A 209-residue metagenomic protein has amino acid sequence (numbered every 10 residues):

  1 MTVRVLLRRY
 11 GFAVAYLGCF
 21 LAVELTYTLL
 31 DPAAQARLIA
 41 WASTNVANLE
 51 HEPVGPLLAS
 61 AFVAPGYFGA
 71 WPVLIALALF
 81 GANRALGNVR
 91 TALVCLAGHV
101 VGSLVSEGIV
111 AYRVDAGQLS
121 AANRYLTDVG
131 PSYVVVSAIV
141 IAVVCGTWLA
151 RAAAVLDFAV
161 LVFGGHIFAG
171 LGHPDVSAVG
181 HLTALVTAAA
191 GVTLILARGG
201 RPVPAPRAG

Functional and structural regions predicted by a protein language model:
M1-A40: N-terminal signal-anchor transmembrane alpha helix
F20-T26, H99-G108, D157-L171: Aromatic-anchored segments of alpha-helical transmembrane domains
T28-G81, N88: N-terminal TM1-TM2 helical hairpin plus the immediately adjacent luminal interfacial "cap"
F62-F68, A122-V143: Membrane-interface loop-to-helix entry segments
A76-A97, G165-S177: Cytoplasmic juxtamembrane regions at transmembrane-helix boundaries
N88-L119: Hydrophobic alpha-helical transmembrane segments of integral membrane proteins
S132-A152, V162-G165: Alpha-helical transmembrane segments in multipass membrane proteins, preferentially the mid-helix core
H173-A188: Loop-to-transmembrane alpha-helix initiation sites
